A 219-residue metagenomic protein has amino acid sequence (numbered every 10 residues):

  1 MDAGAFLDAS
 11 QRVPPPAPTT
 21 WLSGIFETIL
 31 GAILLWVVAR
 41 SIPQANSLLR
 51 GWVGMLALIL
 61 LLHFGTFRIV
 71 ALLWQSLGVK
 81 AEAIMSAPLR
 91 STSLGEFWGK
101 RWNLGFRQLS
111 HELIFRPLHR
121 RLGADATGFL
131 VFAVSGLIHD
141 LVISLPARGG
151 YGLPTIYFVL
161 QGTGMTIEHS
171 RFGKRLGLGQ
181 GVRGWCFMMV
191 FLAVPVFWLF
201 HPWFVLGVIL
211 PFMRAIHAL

Functional and structural regions predicted by a protein language model:
M1-L77, A83-M85, S91-T92: Intramembrane catalytic core of multi-pass membrane enzymes that act on lipidic substrates
D2, L60-L77, L109, G162 (+3 more regions): Transmembrane alpha-helical segments that form the membrane-embedded catalytic/substrate-channel core of multi-pass
G24, T28, G51-M55, A124-G128 (+2 more regions): Residue-level signature of transmembrane alpha-helical entry/exit and packing/kink sites in multi-pass membrane
I29-L34, A133-L137, V159-T163, V190: Hydrophobic alpha-helical cores of multi-pass transmembrane domains in eukaryotic membrane proteins
W52-L60, F132, P154-Q161: Hydrophobic core segments of alpha-helical transmembrane domains in multi-pass membrane proteins
A71-S144, L176-L219: Membrane-interfacial catalytic/cofactor-binding modules of polytopic membrane enzymes
I143-T155: Interfacial helix-loop-helix junctions of multi-pass membrane proteins
